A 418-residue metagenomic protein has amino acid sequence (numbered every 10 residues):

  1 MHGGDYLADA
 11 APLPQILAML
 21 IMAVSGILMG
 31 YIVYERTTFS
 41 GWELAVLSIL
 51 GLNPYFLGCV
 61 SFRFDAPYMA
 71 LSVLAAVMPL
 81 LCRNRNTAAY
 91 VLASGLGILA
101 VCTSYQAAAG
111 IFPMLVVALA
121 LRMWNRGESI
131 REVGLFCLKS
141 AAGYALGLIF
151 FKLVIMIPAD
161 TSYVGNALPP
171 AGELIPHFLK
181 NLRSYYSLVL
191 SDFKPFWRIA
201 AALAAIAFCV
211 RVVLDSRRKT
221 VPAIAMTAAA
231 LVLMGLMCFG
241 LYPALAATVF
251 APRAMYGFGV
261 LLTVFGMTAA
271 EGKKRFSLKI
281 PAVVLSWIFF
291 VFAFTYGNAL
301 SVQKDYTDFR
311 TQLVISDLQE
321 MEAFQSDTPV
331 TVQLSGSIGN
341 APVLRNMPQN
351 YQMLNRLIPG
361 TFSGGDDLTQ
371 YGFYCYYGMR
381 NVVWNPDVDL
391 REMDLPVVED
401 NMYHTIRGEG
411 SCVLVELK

Functional and structural regions predicted by a protein language model:
M1-L28, A45-L47, S61-P67, L99-G259: Transmembrane catalytic cores of multi-pass membrane glycosyltransferases and polysaccharide-assembly enzymes
D5-L44, S129, V133, L188-P195 (+2 more regions): Intrinsically disordered, polar/acidic, low-complexity terminal segments
A23, A70-L81, S94, Y256-M267: Alpha-helical transmembrane segments of multi-pass membrane proteins
G41-V60, M69-A76, S94-G95: Membrane-embedded helix bundles of polyisoprenyl
A45-L50, A93-I98, M226-L231, K279-I288: Central hydrophobic cores of alpha-helical transmembrane segments in multi-pass integral membrane proteins
P54-L57, Y105-A109, V116, L262 (+1 more regions): Short, solvent-exposed loop/turn segments at secondary-structure junctions
A76-V91, M123-E128: Membrane-interface transmembrane helices that cradle and orient dolichyl/undecaprenyl
A251-V284: Cytosolic-side transmembrane helix boundary signature
